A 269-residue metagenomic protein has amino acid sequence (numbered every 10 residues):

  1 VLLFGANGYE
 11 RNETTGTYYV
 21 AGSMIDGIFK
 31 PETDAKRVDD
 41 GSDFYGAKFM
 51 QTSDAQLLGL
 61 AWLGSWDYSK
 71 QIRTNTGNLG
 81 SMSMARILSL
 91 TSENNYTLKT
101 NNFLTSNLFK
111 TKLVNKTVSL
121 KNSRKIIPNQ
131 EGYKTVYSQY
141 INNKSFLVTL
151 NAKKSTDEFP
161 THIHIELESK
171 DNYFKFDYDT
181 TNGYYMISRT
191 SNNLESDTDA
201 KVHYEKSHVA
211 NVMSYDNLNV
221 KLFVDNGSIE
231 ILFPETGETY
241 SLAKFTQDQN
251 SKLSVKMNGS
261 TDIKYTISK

Functional and structural regions predicted by a protein language model:
L2-G5, Y18, K30-T33: Catalytic-domain carbohydrate-binding cleft regions of carbohydrate-active enzymes
L3-A6, A61-L63: Recurrent small/Gly-Pro-centered beta-turn motifs in extracellular repeat architectures
N7-E10, W66-D67: Short glycine/acidic-enriched loop and turn motifs that connect beta-strands
R11-T17, N78-G80: Short, solvent-exposed loop/turn segments at conserved positions within beta-propeller repeat blades
V20-G22: Beta-propeller blade termini and top-face loops
I25-K269: Beta-rich accessory regions
